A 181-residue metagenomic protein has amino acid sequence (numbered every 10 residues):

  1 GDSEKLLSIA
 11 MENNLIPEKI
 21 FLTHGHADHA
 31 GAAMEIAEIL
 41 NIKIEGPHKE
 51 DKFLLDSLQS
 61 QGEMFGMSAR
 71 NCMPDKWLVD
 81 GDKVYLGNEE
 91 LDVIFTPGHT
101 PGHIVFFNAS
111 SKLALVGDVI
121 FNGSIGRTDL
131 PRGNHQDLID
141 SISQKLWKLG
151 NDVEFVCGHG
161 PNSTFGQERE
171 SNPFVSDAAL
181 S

Functional and structural regions predicted by a protein language model:
G1-D2, A27, D51, G102 (+2 more regions): Short, glycine/acidic-enriched loop or turn micro-motifs at the edges of active sites
D2-Y85, E170-A178: Active-site HxH/HxHxD metal-binding segment of metal-dependent hydrolases
Q61-E63, K83, E89-F95, T100-S181: Metallo-beta-lactamase
